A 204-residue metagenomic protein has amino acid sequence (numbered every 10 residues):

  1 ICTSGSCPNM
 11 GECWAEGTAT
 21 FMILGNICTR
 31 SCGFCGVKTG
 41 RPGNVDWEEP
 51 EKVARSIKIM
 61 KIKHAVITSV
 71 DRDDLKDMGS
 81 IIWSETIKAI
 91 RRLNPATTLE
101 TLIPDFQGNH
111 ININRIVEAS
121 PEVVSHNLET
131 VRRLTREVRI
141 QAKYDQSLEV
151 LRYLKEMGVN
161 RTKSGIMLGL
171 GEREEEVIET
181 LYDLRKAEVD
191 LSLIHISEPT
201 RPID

Functional and structural regions predicted by a protein language model:
C2-K38, A54-I59, K63-V66: N-terminal pre-triad scaffold of radical SAM enzymes
G5-S6, G11, D71, I103 (+1 more regions): Short, well-ordered turn and helix-capping elements at secondary-structure junctions
R30, G108, I203: Flexible, glycine-rich phosphate/dinucleotide-binding loops and adjacent beta-alpha linkers at cofactor/substrate
G36, T135-V138, T200: Short, flexible helix/strand-to-coil boundary loops that buttress conserved ligand/catalytic motifs in alpha/beta
P42: Glycine/small-residue-rich loop that forms an oxyanion/phosphate-binding "nest" at active or ligand-binding sites
D46: Auxiliary alpha/beta "docking" domains used to position bulky ligands
E49-I59, K63-A65, S69-H195: Conserved AdoMet/S-adenosylmethionine-binding subsite of the radical SAM
I194-D204: Single conserved hydrophobic/aromatic residue that forms the stacking wall/gate of nucleotide- or nucleobase-binding
